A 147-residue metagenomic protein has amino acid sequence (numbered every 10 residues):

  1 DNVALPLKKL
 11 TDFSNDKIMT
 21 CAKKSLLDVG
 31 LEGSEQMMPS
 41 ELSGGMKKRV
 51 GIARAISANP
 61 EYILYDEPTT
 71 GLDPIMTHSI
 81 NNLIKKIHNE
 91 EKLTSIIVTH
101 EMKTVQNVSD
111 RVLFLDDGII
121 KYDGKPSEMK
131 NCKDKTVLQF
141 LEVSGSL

Functional and structural regions predicted by a protein language model:
D16-G33: Conserved ABC ATPase "signature" region
M38-L42, M46: Conserved ABC ATPase signature
N59: Conserved catalytic motifs of ABC-family nucleotide-binding domains
I63-D66: Catalytic Walker B motif of ABC-type/P-loop ATPase nucleotide-binding domains
H78-E90: Helical segment within the ABC ATPase nucleotide-binding domain
S127-L147: C-terminal boundary and immediately downstream tail of ABC-type ATPase nucleotide-binding domains
